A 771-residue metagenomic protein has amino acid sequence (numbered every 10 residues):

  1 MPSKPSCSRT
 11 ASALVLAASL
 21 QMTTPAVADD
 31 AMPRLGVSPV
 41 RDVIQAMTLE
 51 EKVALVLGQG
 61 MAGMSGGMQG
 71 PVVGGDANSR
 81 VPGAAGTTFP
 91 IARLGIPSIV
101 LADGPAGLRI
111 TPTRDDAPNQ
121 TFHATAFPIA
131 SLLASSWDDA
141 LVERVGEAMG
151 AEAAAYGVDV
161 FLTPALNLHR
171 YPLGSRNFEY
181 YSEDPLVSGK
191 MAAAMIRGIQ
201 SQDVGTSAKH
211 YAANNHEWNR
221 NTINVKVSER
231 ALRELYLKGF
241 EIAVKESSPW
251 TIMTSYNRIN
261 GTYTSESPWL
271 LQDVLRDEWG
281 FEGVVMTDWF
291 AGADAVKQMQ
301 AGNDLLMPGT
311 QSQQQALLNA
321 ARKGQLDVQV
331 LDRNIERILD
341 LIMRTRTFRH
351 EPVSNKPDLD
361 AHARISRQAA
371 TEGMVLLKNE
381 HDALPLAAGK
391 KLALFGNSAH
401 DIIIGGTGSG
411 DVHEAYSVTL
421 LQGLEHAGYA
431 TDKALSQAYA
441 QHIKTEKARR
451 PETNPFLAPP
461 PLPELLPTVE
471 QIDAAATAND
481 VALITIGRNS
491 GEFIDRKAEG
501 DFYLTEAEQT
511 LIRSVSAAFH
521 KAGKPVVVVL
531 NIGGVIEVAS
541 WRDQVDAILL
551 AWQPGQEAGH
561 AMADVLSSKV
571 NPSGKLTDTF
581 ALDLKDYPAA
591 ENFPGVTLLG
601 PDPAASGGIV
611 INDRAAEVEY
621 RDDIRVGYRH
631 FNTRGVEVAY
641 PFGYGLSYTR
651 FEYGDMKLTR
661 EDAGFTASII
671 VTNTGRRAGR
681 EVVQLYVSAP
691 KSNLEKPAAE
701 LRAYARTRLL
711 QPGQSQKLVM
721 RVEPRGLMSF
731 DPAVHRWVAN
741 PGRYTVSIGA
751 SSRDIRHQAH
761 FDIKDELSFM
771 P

Functional and structural regions predicted by a protein language model:
P2, A28-S729, V738, R743-I748 (+2 more regions): Glycoside hydrolase catalytic-domain context in secreted enzymes
P2-S12: Bacterial N-terminal signal peptides that target proteins for export
C7, L20-M22, A26: Extended, solvent-exposed functional surface patches
A11-Q21: Bacterial N-terminal signal peptides
S12, T24, A212-A213: Intrinsic structural disorder/low-complexity segments
P732-V734: Short beta-alpha junctions and helix-cap segments that line functional grooves
D754-F769: Short beta-strand elements
